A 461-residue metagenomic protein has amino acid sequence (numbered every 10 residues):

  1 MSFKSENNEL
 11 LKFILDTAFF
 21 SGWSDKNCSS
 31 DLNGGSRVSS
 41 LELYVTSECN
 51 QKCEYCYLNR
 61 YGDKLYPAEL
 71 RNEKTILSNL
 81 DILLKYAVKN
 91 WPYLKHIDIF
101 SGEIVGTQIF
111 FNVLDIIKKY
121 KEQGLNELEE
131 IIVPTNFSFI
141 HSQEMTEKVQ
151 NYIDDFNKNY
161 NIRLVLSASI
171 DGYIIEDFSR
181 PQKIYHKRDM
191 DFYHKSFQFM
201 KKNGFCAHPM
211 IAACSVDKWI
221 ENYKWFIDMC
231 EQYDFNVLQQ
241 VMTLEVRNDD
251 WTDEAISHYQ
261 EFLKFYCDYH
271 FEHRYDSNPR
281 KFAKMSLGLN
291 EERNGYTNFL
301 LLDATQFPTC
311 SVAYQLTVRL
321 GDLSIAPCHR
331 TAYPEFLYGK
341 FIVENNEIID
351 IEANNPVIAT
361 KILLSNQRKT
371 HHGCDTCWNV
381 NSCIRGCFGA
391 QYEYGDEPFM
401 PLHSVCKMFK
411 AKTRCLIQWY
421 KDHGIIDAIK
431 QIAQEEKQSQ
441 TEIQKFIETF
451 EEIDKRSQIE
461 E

Functional and structural regions predicted by a protein language model:
M1-S5, A283-K407: Accessory C-terminal segments flanking Radical SAM cores
S2-E42, R60, N90-Y93: N-terminal [4Fe-4S]-dependent radical SAM core
N33-S78: Canonical Radical SAM [4Fe-4S] cluster-binding loop centered on the CxxxCxxC motif and its immediate flanking residues
G62-D63, C383, C415: Short, non-ligating residues that shape and space the ligands of small metal-coordination modules and catalytic
L80-F100, P401-I447: Short Fe-S-cluster ligation motifs
L80-I99, T107-E245: Radical SAM/AdoMet-radical enzyme domain recognition
D171-D322, A326, A332-F341: Radical SAM enzyme [4Fe-4S]-AdoMet core and its adjacent flexible, acidic and glycine-rich loops/tails across
I443-E461: C-terminal non-catalytic accessory extensions
